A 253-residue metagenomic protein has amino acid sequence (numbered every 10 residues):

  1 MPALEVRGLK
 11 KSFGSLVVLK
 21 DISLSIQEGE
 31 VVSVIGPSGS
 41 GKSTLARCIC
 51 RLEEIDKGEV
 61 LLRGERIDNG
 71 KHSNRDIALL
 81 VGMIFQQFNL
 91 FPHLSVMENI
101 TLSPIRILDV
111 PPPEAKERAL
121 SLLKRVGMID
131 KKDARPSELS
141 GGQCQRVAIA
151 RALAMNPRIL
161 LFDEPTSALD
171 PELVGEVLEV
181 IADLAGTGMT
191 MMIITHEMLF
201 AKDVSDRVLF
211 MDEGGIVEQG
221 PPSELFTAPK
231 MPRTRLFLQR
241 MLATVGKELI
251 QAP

Functional and structural regions predicted by a protein language model:
M1-K10, V245-P253: ABC-family P-loop ATPase nucleotide-binding domain
P2-P222: ABC family nucleotide-binding domain
D212, S223-P253: C-terminal boundary and immediately downstream tail of ABC-type ATPase nucleotide-binding domains
